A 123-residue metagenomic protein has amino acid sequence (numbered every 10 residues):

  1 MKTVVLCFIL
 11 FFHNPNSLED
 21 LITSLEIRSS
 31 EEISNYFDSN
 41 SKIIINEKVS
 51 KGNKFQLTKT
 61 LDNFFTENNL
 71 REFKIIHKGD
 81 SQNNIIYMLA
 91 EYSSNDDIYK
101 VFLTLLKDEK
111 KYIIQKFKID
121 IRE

Functional and structural regions predicted by a protein language model:
M1-L21: Bacterial Sec-dependent N-terminal signal peptides
N14-S29, Y36: Short, aromatic-enriched amphipathic alpha-helices that serve as compact interaction elements
D20, E32, Q56-T60: Alpha-helical elements of Rossmann-like donor-binding domains used by nucleotide-donor carbohydrate transfer enzymes
E31, S50, K74-Q82, D120-E123: Exposed acidic/polar residues on beta-strands and adjacent loops within beta-sheet cores, strongest in beta-propeller
F37, E47-V49, H77-G79, E91-S94 (+2 more regions): A mature extracytoplasmic/lumenal domain signature
F37-K74: Short solvent-exposed beta->alpha transition segments
K59-D97: Surface-exposed, charged secondary-structure patches
I98-E123: Short beta-strand edge/turn micro-motifs at domain boundaries
